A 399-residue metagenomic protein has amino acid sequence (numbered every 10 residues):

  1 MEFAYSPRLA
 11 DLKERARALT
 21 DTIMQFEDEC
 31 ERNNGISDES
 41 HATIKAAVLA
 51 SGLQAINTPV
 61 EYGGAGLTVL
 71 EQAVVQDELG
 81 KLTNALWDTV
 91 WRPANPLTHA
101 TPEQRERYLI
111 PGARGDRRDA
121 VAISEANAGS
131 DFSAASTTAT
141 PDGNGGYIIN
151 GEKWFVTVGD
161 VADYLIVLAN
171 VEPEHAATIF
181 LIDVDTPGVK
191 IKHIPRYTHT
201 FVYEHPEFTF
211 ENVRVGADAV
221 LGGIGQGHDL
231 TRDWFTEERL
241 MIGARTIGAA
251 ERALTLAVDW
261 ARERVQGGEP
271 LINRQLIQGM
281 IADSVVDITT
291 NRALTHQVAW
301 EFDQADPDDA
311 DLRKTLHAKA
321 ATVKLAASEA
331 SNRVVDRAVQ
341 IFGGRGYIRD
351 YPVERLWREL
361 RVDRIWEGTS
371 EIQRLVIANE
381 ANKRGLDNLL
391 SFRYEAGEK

Functional and structural regions predicted by a protein language model:
M1-L82, L86-W87, E103-Q104, P111 (+4 more regions): Alpha-helical interface subdomain recognition
L86-R107, G129: N-terminal glycine-rich flavin-associated loop
G115-I123: A short, Trp-centered hydrophobic/proline-enriched beta-strand micro-motif
A128, W154-G159, T200, V362-T369: Glycine-rich phosphate/pyrophosphate-binding beta-alpha loops
A134, D185-G216: Flexible, small-/acidic-enriched active-site or ligand-binding loops
T137-T140: A structural signal for short hydrophobic beta-strand segments in well-ordered beta-sheet cores
G146-K192: A short core secondary-structure module
E211-L230: Long, acidic (Asp/Glu-rich), low-complexity accessory segments flanking structured domains
